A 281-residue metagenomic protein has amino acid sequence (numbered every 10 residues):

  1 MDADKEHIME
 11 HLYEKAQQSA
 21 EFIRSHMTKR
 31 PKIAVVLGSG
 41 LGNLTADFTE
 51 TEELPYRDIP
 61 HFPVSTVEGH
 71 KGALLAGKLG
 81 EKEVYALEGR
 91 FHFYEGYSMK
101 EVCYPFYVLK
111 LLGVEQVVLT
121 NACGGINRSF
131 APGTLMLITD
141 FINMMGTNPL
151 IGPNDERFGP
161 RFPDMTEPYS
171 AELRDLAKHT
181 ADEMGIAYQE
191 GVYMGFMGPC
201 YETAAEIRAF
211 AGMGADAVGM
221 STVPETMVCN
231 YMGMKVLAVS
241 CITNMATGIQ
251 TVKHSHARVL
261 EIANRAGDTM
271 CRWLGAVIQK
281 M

Functional and structural regions predicted by a protein language model:
D2-M165: Metabolite-binding pocket within alpha/beta catalytic cores that recognizes anionic/polar moieties
F22, H26, E172, L176-A187 (+1 more regions): Generic non-transmembrane alpha-helical segments
K110-G113, A211, N230: Non-catalytic positions within long, well-ordered alpha-helices that form the structural scaffold/packing of enzyme
E115-Q116, D216, K235: Short acidic/polar active-site loop segments enriched in Thr and Asp
N154-Y193: Metal-dependent peptidase/peptidase-like ectodomains
A181-D216: Active-site/ligand-binding-proximal alpha/beta "capping" segment
M220-R258: Zn-dependent metallopeptidase/amidohydrolase metal-coordination segment
T247-M281: His/Asp/Glu-rich mid-to-C-terminal helical/loop segments that flank catalytic regions of hydrolases
